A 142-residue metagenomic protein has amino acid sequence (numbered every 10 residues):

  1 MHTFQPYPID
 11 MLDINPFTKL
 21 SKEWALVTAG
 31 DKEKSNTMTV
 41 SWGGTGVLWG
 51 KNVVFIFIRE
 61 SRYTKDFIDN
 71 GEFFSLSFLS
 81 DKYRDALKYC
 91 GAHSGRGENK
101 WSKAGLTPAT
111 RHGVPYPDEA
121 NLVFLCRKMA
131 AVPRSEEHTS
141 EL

Functional and structural regions predicted by a protein language model:
M1-E136, S140: Active-site-proximal mixed secondary-structure blocks
